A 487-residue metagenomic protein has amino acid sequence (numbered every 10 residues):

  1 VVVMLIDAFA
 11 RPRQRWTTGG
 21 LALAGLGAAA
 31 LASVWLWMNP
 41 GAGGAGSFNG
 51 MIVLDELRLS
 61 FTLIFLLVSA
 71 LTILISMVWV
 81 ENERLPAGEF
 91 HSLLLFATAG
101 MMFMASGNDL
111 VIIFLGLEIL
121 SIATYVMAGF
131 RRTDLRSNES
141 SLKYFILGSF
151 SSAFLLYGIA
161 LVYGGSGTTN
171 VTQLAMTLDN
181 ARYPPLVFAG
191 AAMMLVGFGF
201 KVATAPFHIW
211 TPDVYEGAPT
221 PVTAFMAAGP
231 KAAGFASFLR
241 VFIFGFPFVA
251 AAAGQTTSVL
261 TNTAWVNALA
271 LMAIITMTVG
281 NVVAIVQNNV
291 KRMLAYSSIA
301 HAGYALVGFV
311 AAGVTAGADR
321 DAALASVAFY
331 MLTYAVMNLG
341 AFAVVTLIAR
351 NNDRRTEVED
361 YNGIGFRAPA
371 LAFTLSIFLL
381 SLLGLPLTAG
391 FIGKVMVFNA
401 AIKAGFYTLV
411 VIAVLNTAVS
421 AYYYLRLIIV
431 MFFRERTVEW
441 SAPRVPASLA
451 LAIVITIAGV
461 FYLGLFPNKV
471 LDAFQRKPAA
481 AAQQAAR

Functional and structural regions predicted by a protein language model:
V1-R487: Alpha-helical transmembrane segments of multi-pass membrane proteins predominantly involved in bioenergetics
